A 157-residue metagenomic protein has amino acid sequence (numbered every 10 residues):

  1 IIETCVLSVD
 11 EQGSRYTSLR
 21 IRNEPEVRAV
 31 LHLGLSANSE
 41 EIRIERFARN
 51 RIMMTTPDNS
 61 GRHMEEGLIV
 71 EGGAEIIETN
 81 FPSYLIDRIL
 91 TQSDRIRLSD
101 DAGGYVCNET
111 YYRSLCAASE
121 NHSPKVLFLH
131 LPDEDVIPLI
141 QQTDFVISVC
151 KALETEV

Functional and structural regions predicted by a protein language model:
I1-A102, L115-S123, Q141-V157: N-terminal catalytic or cofactor-binding beta/alpha core of small enzyme domains
C107-N108, D135-L139: Short active-site-adjacent structural elements
N108-C116: Short, hydrophobic/amphipathic alpha-helical patches that form generic packing surfaces within helical domains
K125-L127: Short coil-to-beta-strand
H130-E134: An accessory alpha-helical subdomain
